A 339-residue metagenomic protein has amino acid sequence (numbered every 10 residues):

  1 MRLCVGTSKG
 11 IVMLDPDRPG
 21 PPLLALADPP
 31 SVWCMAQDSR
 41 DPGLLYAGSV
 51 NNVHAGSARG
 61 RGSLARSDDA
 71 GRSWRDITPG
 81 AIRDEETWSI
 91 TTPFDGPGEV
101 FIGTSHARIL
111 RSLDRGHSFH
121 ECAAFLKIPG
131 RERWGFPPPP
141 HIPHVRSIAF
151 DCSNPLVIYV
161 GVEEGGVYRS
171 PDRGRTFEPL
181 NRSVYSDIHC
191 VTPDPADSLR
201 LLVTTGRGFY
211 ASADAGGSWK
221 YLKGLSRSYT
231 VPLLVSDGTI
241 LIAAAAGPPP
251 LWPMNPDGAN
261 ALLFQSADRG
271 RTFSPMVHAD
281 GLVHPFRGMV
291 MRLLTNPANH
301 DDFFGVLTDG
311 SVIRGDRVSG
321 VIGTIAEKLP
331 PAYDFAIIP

Functional and structural regions predicted by a protein language model:
M1-P339: Extracellular glycan-interacting surfaces
